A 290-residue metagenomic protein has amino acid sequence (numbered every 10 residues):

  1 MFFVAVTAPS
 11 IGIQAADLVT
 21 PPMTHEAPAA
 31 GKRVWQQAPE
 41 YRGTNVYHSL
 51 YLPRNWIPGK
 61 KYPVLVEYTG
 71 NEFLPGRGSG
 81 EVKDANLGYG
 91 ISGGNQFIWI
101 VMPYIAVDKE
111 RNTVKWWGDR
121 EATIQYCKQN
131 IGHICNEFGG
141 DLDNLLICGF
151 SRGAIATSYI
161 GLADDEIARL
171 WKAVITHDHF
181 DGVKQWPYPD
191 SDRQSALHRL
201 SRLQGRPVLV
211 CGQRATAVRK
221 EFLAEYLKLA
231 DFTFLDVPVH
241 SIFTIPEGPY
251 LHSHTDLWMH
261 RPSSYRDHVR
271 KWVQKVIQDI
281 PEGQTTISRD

Functional and structural regions predicted by a protein language model:
M1-S10: Bacterial N-terminal signal peptides
I13-V64, F97, V237-P238, P281-D290: A domain-start/cap signature at the N-terminus of enzymes
W56-K60, N112-R152: Gly/Ser-rich "nucleophile elbow"/oxyanion-hole loop immediately N-terminal to the catalytic nucleophile in hydrolases
V64, G70-Q129: Active-site machinery of serine-nucleophile hydrolases
V64-Y68, I98-M102, N144-G149, K172-D178 (+2 more regions): Structural recognition of the beta-strand scaffold that forms the well-ordered cores of secreted hydrolase catalytic
A154-E166: Short glycine-enriched nucleophile-adjacent loop and the immediately C-terminal alpha-helix near the catalytic center
E166-R261: The feature captures the conserved acid-bearing segment of alpha/beta-hydrolase catalytic domains
M259-D290: Catalytic active-site module of serine/aspartate enzymes centered on a nucleophile-bearing elbow/loop
